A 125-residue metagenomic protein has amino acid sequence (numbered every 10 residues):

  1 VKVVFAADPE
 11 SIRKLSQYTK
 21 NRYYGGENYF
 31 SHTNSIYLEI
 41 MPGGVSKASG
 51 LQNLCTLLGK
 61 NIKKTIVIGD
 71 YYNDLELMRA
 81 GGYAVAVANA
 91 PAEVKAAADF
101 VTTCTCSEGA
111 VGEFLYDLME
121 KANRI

Functional and structural regions predicted by a protein language model:
V1-E39, G109, M119, N123: HAD-like small-molecule phosphatases
E39-G44, A48-I125: Mg2+-dependent phosphoryl-transfer enzymes with acidic/Ser/Thr/Gly-rich catalytic loops
